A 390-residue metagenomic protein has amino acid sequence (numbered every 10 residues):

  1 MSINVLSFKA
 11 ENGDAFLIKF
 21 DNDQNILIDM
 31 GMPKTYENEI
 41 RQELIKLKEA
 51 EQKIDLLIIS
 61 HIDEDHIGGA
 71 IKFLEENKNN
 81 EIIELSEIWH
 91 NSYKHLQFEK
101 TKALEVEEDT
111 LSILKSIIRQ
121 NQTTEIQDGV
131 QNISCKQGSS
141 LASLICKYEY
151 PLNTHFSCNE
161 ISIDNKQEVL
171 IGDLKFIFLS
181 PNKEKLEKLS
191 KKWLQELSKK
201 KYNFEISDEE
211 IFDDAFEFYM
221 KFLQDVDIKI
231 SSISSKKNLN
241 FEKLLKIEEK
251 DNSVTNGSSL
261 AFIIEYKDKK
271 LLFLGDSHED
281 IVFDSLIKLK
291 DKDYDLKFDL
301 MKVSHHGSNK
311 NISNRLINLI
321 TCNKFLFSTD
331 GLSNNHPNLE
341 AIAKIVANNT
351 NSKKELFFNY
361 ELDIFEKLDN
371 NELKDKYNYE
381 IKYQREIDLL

Functional and structural regions predicted by a protein language model:
M1, E11-D14, E265-K267, S277-L300 (+2 more regions): C-terminal regulatory/interaction regions
M1-A50, T255-D280: Conserved beta-strand hairpin/beta-sheet module of binuclear metal-dependent hydrolase folds, prominently
V5, N25-L27, L56-L57, E87 (+3 more regions): Hydrophobic "anchor" residues on beta-strands that sit immediately upstream of conserved functional sites
S7, P33-T35, E249-N252, M301-H305: Short, flexible loop segments at the rims of nucleotide/cofactor-binding pockets, characterized by
N12-D14, P33-K34, I62-I67, H95 (+4 more regions): Active-site environment of divalent metal-dependent phosphoester hydrolases
N38-W89, D291-K310, L319-N323: Active-site metal-binding motif and surrounding structural segment of the metallo-beta-lactamase
K78-D268, N371-L390: Flexible, acidic/histidine-containing loops and adjacent segments that form or flank the divalent-metal
S86-Y93, L326-T329, K354-Y360: Short internal beta-strands
